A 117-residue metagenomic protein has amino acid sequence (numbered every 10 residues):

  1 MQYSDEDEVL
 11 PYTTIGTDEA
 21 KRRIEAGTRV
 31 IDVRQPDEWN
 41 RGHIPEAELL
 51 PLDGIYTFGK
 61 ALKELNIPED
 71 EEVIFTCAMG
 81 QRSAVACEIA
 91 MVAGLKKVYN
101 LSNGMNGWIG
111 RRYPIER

Functional and structural regions predicted by a protein language model:
M1-T28, P36-E72, Q81-R117: Rhodanese-like catalytic fold shared by cysteine-dependent sulfurtransferases and DSP/PTP-type phosphatases
T76: Short, surface-exposed ligand- or partner-binding patches at beta-edge/loop junctions that are enriched in aromatics
